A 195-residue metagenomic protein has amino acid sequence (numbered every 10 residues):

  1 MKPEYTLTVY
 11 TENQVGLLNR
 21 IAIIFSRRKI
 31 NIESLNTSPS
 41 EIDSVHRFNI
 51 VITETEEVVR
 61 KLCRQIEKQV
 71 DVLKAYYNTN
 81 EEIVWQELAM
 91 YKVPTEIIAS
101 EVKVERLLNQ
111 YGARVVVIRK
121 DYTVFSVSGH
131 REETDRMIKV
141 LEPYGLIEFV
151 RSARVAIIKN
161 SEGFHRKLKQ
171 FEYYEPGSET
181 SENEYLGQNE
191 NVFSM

Functional and structural regions predicted by a protein language model:
M1-R47, V51-M195: Long, contiguous binding/interaction regions
